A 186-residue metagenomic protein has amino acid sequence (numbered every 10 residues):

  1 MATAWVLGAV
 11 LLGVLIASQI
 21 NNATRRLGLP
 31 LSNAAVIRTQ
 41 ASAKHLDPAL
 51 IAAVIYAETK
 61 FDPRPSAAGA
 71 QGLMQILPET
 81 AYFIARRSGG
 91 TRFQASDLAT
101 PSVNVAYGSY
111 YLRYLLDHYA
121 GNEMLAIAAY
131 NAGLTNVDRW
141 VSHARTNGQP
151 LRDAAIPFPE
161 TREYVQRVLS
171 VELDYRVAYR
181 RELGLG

Functional and structural regions predicted by a protein language model:
M1-A4, G184-G186: Short, low-complexity, intrinsically disordered N-terminal peptides in bacterial proteins
A2-Q19: Hydrophobic membrane-insertion alpha-helices, especially the h-region of bacterial N-terminal signal peptides
I16-G186: Catalytic glycan-binding domains that act on GlcNAc-containing polysaccharides
